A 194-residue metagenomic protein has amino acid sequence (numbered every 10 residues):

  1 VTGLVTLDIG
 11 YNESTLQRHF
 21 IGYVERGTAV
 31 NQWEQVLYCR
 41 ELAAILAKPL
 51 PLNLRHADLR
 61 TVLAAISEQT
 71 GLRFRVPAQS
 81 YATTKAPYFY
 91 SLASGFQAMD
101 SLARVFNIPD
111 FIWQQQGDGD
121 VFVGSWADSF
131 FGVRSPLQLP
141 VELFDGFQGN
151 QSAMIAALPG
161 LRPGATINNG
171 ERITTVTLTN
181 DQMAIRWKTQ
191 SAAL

Functional and structural regions predicted by a protein language model:
V1, G124-L194: An acidic/polar, Gly/Ser/Thr-rich interaction patch typically located in mid-to-C-terminal regions of proteins
V1-A44, I173-R186, S191-L194: Assembly/oligomerization scaffold segments
E34-L42, V76-Q148: Short beta-strand-centered interaction patches in the first periplasmic/extracellular domains of large envelope
L46-L52, G132-S135: A short, polar/proline- and glycine-enriched secondary-structure boundary/capping micro-motif
K48-H56, T84-F89: Second-shell loop/turn segments in exported
L59-R73: Glycine-rich, acidic and aromatic/proline-enriched surface loops and short helix-turn segments that act as binding
R60-A64, F96-D100, L161: Extracytoplasmic/secreted envelope proteins and their assembly/folding machinery, especially bacterial periplasmic
